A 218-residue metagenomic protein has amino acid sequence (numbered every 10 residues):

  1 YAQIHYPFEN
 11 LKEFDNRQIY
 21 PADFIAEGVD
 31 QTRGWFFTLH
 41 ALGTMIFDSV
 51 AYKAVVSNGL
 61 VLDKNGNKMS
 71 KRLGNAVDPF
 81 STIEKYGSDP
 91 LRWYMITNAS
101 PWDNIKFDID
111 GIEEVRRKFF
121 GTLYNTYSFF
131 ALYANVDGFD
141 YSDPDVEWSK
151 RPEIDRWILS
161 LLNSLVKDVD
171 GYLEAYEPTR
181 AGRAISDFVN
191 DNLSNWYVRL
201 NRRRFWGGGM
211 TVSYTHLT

Functional and structural regions predicted by a protein language model:
Y1-V136, I158-N201, F205-W206: Structured secondary-structure scaffolds
Y141-D143, L193: Short amphipathic helix-turn modules centered on a small-residue break
K150-W157: The feature captures the catalytic groove of carbohydrate-active enzymes
G209: Catalytic palm subdomain of template-directed nucleic-acid polymerases, centered on the conserved carboxylate motif
T215-T218: Conserved small/polar residues in nucleotide/adenosyl-binding loops
